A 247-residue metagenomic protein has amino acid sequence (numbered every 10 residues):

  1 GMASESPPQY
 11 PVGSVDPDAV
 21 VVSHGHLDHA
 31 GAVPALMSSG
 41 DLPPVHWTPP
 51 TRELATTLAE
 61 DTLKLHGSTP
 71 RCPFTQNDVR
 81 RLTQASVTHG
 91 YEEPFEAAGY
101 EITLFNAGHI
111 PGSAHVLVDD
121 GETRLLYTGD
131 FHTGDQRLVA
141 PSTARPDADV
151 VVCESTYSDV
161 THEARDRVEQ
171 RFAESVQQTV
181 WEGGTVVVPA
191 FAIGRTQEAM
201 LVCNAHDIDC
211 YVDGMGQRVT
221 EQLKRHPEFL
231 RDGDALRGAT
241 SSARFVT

Functional and structural regions predicted by a protein language model:
G1-V21, H26-A30, A35-G194, L201 (+1 more regions): His/Asp/Glu-rich metal-coordinating catalytic cores of metallo-dependent phosphodiesterases/hydrolases acting on
S175-T247: Hard-cation-handling environments
